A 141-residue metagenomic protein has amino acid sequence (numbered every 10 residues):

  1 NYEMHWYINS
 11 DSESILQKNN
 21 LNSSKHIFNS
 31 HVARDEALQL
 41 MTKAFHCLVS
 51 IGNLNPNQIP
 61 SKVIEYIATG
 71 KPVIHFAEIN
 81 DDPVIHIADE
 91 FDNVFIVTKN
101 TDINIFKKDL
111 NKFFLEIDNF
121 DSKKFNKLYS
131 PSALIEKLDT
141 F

Functional and structural regions predicted by a protein language model:
Y2-E36, F91: Nucleotide-activated donor-binding/catalytic signature segment of Leloir-type glycosyltransferases, i.e., the conserved
A33-F45, A68: Short acidic alpha-helix that forms the nucleotide-activated donor recognition element in Leloir-type transferases
A37, N55-N57, H75, I79-I87: Short glycine/proline-enriched, acidic/aromatic patches that form the donor-sugar handling elements
L38, S61-K71, I85-I87: Short alpha-helical segment that forms part of, or immediately flanks, the ligand-binding pocket in carbohydrate-active
M41-N57: Acidic donor-binding loop of glycosyltransferase active sites
C47-V49, E65, P72-E78: Short hydrophobic beta-strand element within catalytic cores of glycosyltransferases and related nucleotide-activated
I79-L110: Change "using UDP/GDP/dTDP sugars" to "using nucleotide sugars
T98-F141: A charged, aromatic-enriched C-terminal amphipathic alpha-helix characteristic of glycosyltransferases across folds
